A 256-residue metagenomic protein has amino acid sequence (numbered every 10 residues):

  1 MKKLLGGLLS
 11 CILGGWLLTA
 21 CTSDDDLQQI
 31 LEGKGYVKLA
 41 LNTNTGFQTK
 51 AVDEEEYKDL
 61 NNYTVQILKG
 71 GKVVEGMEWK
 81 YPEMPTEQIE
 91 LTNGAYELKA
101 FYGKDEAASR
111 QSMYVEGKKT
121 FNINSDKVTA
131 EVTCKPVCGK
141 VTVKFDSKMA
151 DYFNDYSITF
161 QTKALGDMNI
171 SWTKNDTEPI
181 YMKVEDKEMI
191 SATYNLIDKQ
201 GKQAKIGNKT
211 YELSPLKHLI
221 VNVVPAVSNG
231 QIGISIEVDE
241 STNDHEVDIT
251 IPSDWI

Functional and structural regions predicted by a protein language model:
M1-A20: Sec-dependent bacterial lipoprotein signal peptides
C21-I256: Extracytoplasmic cysteine-anchoring/structural motifs
